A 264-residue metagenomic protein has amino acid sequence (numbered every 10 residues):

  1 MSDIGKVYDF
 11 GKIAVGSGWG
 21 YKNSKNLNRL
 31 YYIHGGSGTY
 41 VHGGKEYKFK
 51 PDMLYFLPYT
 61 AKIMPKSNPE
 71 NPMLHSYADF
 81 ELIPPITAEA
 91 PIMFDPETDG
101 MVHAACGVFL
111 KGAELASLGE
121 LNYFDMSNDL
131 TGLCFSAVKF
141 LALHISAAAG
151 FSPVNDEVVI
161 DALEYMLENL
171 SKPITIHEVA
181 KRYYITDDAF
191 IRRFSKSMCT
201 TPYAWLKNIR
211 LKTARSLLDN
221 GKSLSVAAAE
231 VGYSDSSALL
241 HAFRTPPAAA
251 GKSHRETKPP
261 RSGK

Functional and structural regions predicted by a protein language model:
S2-P96: N-terminal regulatory/effector-sensing and dimerization cores that precede helix-turn-helix DNA-binding domains
N26, N155, V159, K207: Short, conserved glycine- and acidic-residue-centered signature motifs in active-site or ligand-binding loops
H34, A142, S146, L167 (+2 more regions): Short, locally clustered residues in the helix-turn-helix/winged-helix DNA-binding domain
G36, D52-M53, F190, A214 (+1 more regions): Short hydrophobic/aromatic patches on the structural cores and recognition surfaces of FHA
L74-A78, I83-I86, M93-E168, A189-I191: An amphipathic alpha-helical interaction segment
L167, P173-I209, K222, A228-T257: Basic/polar phosphate-binding segments, predominantly the helix-turn-helix DNA-binding elements of transcriptional
